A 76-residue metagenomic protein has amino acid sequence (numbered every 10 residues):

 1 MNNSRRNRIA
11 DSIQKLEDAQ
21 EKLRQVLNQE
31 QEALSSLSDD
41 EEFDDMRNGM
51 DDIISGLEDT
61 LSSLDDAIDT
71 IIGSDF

Functional and structural regions predicted by a protein language model:
N2-F76: Long, low-complexity or tandemly repetitive, helically biased scaffold regions used for multimeric assembly/adhesion
